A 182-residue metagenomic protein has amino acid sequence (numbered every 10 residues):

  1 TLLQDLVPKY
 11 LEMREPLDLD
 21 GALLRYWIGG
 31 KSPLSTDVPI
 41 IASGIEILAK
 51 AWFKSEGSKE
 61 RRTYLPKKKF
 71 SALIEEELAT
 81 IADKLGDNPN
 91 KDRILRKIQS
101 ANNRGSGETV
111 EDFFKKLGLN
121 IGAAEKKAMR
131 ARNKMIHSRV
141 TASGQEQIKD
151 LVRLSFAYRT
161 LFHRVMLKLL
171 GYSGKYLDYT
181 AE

Functional and structural regions predicted by a protein language model:
T1-E182: Amphipathic, oligomerization/interface secondary-structure segments
